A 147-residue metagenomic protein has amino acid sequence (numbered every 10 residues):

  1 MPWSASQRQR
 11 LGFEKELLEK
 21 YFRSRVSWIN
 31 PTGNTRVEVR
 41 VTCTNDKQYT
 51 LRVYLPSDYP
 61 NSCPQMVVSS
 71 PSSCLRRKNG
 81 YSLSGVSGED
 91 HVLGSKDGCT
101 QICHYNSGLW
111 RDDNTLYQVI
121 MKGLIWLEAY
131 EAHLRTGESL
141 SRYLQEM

Functional and structural regions predicted by a protein language model:
M1-V41: Charge-rich, low-complexity N-terminal segments
S4-Q7, L11, L109-D112, L116 (+1 more regions): Intrinsic-disorder-associated interaction segments
W28-S107, N114-T115: Compact alpha/beta protein-protein interaction domains typified by the UBC
G108-L109, W126: Residue microenvironments linked to proteolytic maturation and disulfide-stabilized extracellular modules
L116-E138: Ser/Thr/Pro-rich, low-complexity mucin-like regions that serve as glycosylated stalks/linkers or repetitive adhesive
T136-M147: Short, highly charged C-terminal tails/helix-capping segments
